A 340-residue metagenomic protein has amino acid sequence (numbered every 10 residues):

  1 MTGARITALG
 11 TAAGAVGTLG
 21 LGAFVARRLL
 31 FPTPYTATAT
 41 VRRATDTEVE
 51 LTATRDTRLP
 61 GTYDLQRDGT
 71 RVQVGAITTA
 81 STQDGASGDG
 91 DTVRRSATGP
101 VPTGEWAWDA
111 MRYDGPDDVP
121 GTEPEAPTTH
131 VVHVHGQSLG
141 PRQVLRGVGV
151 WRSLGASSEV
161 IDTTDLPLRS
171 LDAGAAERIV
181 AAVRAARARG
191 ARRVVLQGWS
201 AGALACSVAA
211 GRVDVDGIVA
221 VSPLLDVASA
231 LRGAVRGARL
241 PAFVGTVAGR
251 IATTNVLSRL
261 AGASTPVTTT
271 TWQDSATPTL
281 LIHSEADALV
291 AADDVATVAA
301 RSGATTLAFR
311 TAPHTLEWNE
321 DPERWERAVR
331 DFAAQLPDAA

Functional and structural regions predicted by a protein language model:
M1-G115: N-terminal targeting or regulatory segments adjacent to alpha/beta-hydrolase or S9 domains
D118-T164: Short, surface-exposed "cap/lid" segments of acyl-processing enzymes
T164-G190: Catalytic nucleophile-loop/oxyanion-hole region of alpha/beta-hydrolase and closely related hydrolase-like folds
Q197-C206: Gly/Ala-rich beta-loop-alpha elbow adjacent to hydrolase catalytic centers
G211-T265: Hydrolase active-site cap/lid region
Q273-A276, L280-H283, D287: Short beta-strand/loop motif that positions the catalytic acidic residue of the alpha/beta-hydrolase fold
A288-D294: Conserved alpha/beta-hydrolase "acid-adjacent" motif
A312-E326: Catalytic histidine-centered segment of alpha/beta-hydrolase-like enzymes
